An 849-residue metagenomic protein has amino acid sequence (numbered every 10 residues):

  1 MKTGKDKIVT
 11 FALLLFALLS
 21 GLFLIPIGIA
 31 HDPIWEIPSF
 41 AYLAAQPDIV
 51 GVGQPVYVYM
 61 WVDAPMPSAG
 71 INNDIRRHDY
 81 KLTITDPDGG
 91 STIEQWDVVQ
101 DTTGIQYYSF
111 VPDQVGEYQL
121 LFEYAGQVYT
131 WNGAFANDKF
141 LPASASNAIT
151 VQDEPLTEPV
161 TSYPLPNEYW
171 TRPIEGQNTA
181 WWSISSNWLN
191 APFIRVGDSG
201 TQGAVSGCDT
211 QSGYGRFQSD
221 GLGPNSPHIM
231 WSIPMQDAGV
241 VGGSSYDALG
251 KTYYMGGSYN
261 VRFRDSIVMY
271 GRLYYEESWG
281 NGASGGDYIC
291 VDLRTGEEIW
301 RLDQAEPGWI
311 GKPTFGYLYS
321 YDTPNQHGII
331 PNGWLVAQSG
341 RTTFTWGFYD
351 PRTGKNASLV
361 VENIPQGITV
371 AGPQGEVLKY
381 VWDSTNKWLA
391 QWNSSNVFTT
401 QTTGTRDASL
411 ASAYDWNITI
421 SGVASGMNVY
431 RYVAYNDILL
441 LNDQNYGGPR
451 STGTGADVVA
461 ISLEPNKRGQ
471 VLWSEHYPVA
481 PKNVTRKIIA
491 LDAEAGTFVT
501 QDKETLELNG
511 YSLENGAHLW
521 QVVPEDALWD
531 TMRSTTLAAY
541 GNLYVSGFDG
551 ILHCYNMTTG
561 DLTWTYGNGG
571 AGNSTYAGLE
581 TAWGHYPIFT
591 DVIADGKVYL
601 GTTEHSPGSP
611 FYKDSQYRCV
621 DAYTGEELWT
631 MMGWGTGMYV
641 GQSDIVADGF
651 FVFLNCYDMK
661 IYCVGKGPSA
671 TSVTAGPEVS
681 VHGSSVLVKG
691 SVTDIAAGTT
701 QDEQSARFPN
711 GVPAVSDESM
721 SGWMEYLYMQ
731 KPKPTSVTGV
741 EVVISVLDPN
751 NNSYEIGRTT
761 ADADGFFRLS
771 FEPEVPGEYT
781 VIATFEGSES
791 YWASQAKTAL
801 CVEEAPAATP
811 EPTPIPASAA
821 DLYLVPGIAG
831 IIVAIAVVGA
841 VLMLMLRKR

Functional and structural regions predicted by a protein language model:
M1-D32, M60, P227, G354 (+7 more regions): Secretory targeting signatures
G28-F40, Y662-A670: Proline/serine/threonine-rich low-complexity linkers at boundaries of modular beta-sandwich domains
A45-V50, A675-S680: Short beta-strand segments of immunoglobulin-like
Q54-V58, S684-V688: Structural beta-strand segments of beta-rich domains
W61-N73, S691-T735: Short amphipathic, basic-aromatic surface patches that mediate peripheral association with negatively charged
Q100-T102, Q106-Y118, A761, F767-E774 (+1 more regions): Residue-level recognition of secondary-structure-to-loop junctions
Q114, Y118-D138, V775-A793: Enriched for extracellular/lumenal, surface-exposed ectodomains of secreted and cell-surface proteins
R172-D209, S244-Y288, E306-W346, P365-V397 (+9 more regions): Repeat-blade elements of multi-bladed beta-propeller folds
